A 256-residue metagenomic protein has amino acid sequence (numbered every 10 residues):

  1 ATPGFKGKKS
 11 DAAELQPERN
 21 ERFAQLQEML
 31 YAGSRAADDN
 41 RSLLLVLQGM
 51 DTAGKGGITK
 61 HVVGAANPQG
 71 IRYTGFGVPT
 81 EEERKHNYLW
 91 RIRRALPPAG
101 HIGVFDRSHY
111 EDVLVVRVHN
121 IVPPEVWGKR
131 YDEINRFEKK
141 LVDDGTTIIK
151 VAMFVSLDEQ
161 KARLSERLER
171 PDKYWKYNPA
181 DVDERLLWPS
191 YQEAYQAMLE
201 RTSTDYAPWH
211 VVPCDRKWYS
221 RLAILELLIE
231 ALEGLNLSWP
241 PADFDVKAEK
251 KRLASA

Functional and structural regions predicted by a protein language model:
A1-A256: Glycine-rich phosphate-binding loop of ATP-dependent small-molecule kinases
